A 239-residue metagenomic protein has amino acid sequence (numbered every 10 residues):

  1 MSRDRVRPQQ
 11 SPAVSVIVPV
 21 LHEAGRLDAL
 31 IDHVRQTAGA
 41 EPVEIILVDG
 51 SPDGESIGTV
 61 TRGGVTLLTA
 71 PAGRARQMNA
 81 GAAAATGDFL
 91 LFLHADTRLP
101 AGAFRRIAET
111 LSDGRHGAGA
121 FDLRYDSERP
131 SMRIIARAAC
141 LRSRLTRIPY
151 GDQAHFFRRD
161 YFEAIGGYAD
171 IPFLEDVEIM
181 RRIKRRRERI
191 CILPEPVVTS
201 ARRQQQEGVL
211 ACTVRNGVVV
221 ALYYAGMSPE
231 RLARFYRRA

Functional and structural regions predicted by a protein language model:
A13-S15, E44, E178: Cell-envelope/extracellular polymer assembly enzymes that use nucleotide-activated donors
D32-P42: Short, acidic, metal-binding catalytic loop of nucleotide-sugar glycosyltransferases
D49-I57, T97: A conserved acidic beta->alpha catalytic loop
T69-A85: Glycine-rich, basic loop-to-helix element that forms the pyrophosphate-binding segment of sugar-nucleotide handling
T86-G87, D152-I165: Conserved nucleotide-sugar donor-binding and metal-coordinating catalytic region shared by glycosyltransferases
L90: Short aromatic/hydrophobic "clamp" motif used to bind/position activated sugar donors
A101-S131: Conserved donor NDP-sugar-binding/catalytic core segment of glycosyltransferases
A169-I171, M180-V198: Catalytic donor-sugar/metal-binding loop of nucleotide-sugar-dependent glycosyltransferases
